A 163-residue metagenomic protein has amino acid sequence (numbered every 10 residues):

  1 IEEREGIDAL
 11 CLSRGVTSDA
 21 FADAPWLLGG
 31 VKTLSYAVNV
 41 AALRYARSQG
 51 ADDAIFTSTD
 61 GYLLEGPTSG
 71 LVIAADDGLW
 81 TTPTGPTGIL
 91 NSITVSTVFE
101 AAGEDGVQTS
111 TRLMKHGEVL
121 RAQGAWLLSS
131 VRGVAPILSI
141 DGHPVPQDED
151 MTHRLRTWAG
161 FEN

Functional and structural regions predicted by a protein language model:
I1-N163: Helix-start/capping segments and mature chain N-termini
